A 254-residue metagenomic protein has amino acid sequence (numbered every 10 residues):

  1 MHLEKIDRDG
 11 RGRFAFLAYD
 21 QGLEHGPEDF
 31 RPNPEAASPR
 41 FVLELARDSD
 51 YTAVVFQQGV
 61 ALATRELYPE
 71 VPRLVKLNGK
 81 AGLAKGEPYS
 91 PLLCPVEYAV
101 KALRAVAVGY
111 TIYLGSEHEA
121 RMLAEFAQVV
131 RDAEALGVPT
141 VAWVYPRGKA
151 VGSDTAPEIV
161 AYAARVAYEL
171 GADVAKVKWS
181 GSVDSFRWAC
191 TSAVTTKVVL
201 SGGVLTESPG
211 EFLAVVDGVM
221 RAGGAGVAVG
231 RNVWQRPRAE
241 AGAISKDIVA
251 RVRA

Functional and structural regions predicted by a protein language model:
M1-R11, A15: N-terminal basic/disordered segments at the start of proteins
I6-D9, G26, G148, R236-P237: Surface-exposed loop/turn and secondary-structure junction residues enriched for glycine/proline
F14, A18-V54, G59-A81, P88-V198 (+2 more regions): Alpha/beta enzyme core
W179, G202, R231: Active-site proximal loops enriched in glycine and acidic residues that flank catalytic Cys/His/Asp and coordinate
M220-A222, W234-A254: C-terminal helical cap(s) of enzyme catalytic domains, especially alpha/beta-barrels
V227-W234: Short acidic/histidine-rich active-site segments
